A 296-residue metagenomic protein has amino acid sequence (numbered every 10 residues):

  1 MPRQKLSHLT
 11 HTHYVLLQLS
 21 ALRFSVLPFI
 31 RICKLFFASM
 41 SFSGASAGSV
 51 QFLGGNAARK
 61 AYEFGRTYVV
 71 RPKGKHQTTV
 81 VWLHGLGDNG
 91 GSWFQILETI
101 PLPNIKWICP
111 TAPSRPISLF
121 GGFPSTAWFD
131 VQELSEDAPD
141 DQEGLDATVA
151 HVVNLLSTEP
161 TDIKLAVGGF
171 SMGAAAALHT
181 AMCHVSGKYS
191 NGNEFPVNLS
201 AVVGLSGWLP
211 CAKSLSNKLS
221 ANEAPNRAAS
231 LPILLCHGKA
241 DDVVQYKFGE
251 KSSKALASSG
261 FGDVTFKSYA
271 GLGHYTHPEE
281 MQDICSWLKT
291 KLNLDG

Functional and structural regions predicted by a protein language model:
P2, V131-D137, L292-G296: Alpha/beta-hydrolase-fold serine-hydrolase catalytic core, especially in secreted/extracellular enzymes
T10-T12: Intrinsically disordered, low-complexity terminal segments enriched in Ser/Thr
S41-F42, G48-A166: Serine-hydrolase catalytic machinery in alpha/beta-hydrolase-like enzymes
T78, S200, L231: Alpha/beta-hydrolase fold active-site loops
I96, T180-H184, W287: Hydrophobic residues on the short alpha-helix immediately C-terminal to a glycine-rich phosphate/catalytic loop
T161-S220: Primarily recognizes the serine-hydrolase "nucleophile elbow" in alpha/beta-hydrolase and SGNH/GDSL folds
N193-P196, G207-L292: The feature captures the conserved acid-bearing segment of alpha/beta-hydrolase catalytic domains
